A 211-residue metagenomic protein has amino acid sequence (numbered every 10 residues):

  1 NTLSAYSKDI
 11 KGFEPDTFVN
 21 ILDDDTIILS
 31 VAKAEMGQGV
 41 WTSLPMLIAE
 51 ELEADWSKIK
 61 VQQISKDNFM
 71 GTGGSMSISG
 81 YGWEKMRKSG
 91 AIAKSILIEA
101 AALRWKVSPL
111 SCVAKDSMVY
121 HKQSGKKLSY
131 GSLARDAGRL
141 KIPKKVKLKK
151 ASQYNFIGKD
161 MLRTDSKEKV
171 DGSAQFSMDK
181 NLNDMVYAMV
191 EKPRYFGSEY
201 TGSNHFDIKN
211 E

Functional and structural regions predicted by a protein language model:
N1-E211: Cofactor-binding beta-sheet edge motifs in enzyme active sites
